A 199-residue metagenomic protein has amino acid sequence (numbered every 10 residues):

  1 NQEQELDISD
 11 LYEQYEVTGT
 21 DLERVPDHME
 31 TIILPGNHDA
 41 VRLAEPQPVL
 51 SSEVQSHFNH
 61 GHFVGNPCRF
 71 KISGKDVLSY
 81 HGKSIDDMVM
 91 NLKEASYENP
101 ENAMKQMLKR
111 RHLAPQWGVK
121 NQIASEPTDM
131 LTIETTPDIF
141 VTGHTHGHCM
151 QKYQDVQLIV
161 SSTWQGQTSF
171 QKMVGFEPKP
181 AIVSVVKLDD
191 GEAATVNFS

Functional and structural regions predicted by a protein language model:
N1-S199: Extended recognition/assembly regions associated with phosphoester-bond processing machinery
